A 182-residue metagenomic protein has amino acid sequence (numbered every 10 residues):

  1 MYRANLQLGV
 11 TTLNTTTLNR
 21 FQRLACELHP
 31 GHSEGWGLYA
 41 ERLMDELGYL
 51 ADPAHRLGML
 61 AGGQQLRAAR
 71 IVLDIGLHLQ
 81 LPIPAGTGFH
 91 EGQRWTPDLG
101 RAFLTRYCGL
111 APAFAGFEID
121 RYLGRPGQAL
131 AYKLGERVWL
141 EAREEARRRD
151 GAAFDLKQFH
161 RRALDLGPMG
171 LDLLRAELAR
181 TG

Functional and structural regions predicted by a protein language model:
M1-G182: N-terminal maturation segment of proteins
